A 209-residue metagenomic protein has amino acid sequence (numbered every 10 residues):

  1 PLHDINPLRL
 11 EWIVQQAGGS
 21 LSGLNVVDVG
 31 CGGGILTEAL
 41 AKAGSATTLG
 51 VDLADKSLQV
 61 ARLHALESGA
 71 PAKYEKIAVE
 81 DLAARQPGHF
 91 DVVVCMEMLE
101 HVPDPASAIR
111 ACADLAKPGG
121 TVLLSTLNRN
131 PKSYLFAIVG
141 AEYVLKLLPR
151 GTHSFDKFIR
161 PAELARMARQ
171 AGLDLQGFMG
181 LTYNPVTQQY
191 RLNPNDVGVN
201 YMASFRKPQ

Functional and structural regions predicted by a protein language model:
H3-L24, A39: Conserved alpha-helix/loop element of class I SAM-dependent methyltransferases that forms part of the SAM/SAH-binding
G33-G44: Conserved SAM-binding loop of SAM-dependent methyltransferases across substrates and taxa, primarily the Class I
A54-K56: Conserved SAM/SAH-binding beta-strand->alpha-helix loop
E67-D81: Conserved SAM-binding strand-loop segment of SAM-dependent methyltransferases
A83-V92: A short acidic, Gly/Pro-enriched loop at the edge of an enzyme's catalytic core that lines a small-molecule cofactor
A106-P118: A short glycine-rich, Lys/Arg-flanked "PGG" loop and its adjoining helix->strand segment in the class I
L123-L145: Conserved class I S-adenosyl-L-methionine
K146-E163: Acceptor-substrate binding/catalytic loop of class I
